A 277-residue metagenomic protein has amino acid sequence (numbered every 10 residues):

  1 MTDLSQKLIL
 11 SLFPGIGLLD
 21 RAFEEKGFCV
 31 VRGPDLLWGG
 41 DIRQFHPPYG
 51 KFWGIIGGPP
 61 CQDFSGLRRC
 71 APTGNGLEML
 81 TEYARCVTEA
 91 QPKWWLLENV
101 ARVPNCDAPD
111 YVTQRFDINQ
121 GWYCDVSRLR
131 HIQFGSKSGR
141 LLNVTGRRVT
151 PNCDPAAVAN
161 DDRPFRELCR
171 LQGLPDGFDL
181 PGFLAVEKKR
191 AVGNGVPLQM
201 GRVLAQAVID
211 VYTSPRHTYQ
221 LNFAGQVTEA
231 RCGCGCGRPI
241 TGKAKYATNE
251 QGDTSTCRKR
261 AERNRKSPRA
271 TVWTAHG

Functional and structural regions predicted by a protein language model:
T2-S5, L12, Q44-G54, C61-F178 (+4 more regions): Class I S-adenosyl-L-methionine
K7-H46, G57: SAM cofactor-binding core of SAM-dependent methyltransferases, primarily the Rossmann-like beta-alpha-beta module
L12-I16, V192, C236: Class I SAM-dependent methyltransferase "Motif I" SAM/SAH-binding loop
P34, F116-I118, A247: Hydrophobic residues at beta-strand termini and immediately following loops that shape nucleotide-binding pockets
I55, G193, E262-N264: Short, conserved catalytic/metal-binding motifs centered on acidic residues
G201: Acidic-aromatic/histidine active-site loop/patch
A205-R216: Short, hydrophobic alpha-helical segments
N222-G277: BZIP DNA-binding basic region
